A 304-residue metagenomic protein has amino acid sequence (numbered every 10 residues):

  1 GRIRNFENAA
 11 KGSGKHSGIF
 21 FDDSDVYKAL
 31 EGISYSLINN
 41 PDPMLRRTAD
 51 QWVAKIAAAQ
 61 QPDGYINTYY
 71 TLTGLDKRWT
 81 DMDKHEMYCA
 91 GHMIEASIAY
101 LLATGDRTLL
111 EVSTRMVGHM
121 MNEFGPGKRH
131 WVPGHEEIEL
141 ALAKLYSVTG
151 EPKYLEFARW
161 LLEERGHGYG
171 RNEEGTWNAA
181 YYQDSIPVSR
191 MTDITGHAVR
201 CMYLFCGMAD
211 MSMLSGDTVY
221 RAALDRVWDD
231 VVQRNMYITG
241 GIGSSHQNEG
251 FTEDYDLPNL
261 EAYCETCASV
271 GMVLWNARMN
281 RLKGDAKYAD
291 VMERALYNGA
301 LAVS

Functional and structural regions predicted by a protein language model:
G1-S304: Glycan-recognition and catalytic cores of secretory/periplasmic carbohydrate-active enzymes
